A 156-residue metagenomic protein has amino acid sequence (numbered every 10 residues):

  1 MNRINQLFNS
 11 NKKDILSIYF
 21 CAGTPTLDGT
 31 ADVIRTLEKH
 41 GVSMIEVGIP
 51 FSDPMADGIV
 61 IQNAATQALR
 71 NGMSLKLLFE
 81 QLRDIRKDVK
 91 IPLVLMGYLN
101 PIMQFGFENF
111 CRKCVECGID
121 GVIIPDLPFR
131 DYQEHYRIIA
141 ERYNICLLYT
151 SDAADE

Functional and structural regions predicted by a protein language model:
M1-S17: N-terminal amphipathic alpha-helix/helix-capping segment at the start of soluble metabolic enzymes
N2, A56-G58, M73-E80, M103-F105 (+1 more regions): Active-site-adjacent beta->alpha loops and helix N-cap segments on the catalytic face of soluble alpha/beta enzymes
K12-L16, G41-S43, V89-P92, I119-D120 (+1 more regions): Short, well-ordered coil/turn segments that N-cap beta-strands
S17-D28, V94-G106, L148: Active-site mouth loops of central-metabolism enzymes
T30-D53, F105-G121, L127-P128, Q133: Alpha/beta enzyme core
E46-M73, F129: Glycine-rich, proline-tolerant flexible connector loops at the mouths of alpha/beta enzymes
A65-I123: Active-site beta->alpha loop and helix N-cap motifs at the rims of alpha/beta catalytic domains
Y149-E156: Conserved small/polar residues in nucleotide/adenosyl-binding loops
